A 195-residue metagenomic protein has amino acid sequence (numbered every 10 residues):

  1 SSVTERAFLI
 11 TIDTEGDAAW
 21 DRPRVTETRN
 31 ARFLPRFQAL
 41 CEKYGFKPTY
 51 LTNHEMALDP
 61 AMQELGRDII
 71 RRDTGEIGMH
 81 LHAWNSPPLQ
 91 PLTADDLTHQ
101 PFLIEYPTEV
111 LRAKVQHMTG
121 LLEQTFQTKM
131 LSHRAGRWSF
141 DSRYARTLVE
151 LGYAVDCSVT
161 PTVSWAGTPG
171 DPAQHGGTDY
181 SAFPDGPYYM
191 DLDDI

Functional and structural regions predicted by a protein language model:
S1-D73: Active-site beta->alpha N-cap acidic-glycine motif
I10-I12, M79, V155: Active-site flanking residues adjacent to catalytic metal/cofactor-binding acidic residues
G16-A19, K129, D194-I195: Catalytic grooves of carbohydrate-active enzymes
F33-F37, K114-M118, L122, Y144: Alpha-helical packing segments of well-folded alpha/beta enzyme cores
G45-F46, T128-K129, G152: Short loop/turn motifs at secondary-structure junctions
K47, E76, A154: Residue-level detector of anion-binding/catalytic polar loops
L51-S139: Metal-dependent polysaccharide deacetylase catalytic core of the NodB/CE4 family, i.e., the active-site-bearing domain
A135-I195: Active-site-adjacent pocket scaffolds in enzyme catalytic domains
